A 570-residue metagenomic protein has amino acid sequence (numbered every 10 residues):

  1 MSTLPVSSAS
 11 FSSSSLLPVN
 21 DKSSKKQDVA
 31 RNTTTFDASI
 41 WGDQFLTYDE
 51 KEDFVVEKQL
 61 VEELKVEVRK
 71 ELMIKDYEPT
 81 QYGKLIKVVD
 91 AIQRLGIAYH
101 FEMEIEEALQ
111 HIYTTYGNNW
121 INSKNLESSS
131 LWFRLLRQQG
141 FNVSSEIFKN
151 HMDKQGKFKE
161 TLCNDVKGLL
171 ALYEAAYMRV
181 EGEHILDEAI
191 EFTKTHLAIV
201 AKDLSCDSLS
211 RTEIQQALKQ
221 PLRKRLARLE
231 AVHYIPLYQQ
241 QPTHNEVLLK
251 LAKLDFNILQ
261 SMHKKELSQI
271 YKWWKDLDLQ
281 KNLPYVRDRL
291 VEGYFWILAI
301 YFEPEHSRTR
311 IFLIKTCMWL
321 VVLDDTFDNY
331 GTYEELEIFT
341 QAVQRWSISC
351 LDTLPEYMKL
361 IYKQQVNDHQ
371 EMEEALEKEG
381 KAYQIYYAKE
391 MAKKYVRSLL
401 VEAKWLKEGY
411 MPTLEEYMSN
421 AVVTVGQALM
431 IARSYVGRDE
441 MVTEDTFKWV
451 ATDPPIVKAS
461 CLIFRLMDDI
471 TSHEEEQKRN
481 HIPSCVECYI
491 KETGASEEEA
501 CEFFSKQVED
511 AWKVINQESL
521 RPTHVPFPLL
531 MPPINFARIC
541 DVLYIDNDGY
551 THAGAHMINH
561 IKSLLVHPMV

Functional and structural regions predicted by a protein language model:
M1-V570: Terpene synthase/cyclase
